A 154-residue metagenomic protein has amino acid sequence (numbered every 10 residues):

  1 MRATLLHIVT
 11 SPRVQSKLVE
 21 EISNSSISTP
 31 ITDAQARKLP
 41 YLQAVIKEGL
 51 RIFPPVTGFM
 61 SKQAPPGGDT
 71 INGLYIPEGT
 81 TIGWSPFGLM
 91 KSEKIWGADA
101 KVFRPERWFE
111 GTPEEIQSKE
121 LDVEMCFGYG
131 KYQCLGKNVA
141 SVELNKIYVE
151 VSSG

Functional and structural regions predicted by a protein language model:
M1, L39, F109-G111: Conserved cytochrome P450 catalytic core segment spanning the I/J/K helices
M1-E21, K137-G154: Cytochrome P450 catalytic-core helices
L6-V56, Q63, T70-N72, P77-T80 (+2 more regions): Cytochrome P450 I-helix active-site segment
H7, Q35-L39, P113-E114, Q133 (+1 more regions): Amphipathic alpha-helical protein-protein interaction segments
T57, T81, G88-L89, K131-Q133 (+1 more regions): Conserved beta-strand elements of beta-rich interaction domains across eukaryotes, especially beta-propellers
G83-W84, C126: Structural recognition of the beta-strand scaffold that forms the well-ordered cores of secreted hydrolase catalytic
W84-E115: Conserved cytochrome P450 K-helix/beta-meander segment immediately N-terminal to the heme-binding cysteine loop
E114, K119-G154: Cytochrome P450 heme-iron axial ligand motif
